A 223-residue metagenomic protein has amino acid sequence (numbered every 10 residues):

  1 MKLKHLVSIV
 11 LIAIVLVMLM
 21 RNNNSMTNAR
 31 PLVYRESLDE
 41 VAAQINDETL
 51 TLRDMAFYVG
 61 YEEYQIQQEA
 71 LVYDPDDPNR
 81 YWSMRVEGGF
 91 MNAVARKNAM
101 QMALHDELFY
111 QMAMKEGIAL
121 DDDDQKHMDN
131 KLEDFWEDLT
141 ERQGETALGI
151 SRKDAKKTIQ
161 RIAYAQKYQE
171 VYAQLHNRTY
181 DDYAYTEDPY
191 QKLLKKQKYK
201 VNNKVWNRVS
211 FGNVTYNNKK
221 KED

Functional and structural regions predicted by a protein language model:
M1-M91, Q191-D223: Short, low-structural-confidence N-terminal segments
Q65-A95, M114-Y185: Charged, solvent-exposed helices and adjacent loops that form client-binding or oligomerization surfaces
K97-M100: Alpha-helical scaffold segments that flank or form the walls of functional sites
Y172, D181-D182, T186-K195, N202: Solvent-exposed helix-coil-helix hairpins and adjacent flexible coil/strand "hinge" segments
